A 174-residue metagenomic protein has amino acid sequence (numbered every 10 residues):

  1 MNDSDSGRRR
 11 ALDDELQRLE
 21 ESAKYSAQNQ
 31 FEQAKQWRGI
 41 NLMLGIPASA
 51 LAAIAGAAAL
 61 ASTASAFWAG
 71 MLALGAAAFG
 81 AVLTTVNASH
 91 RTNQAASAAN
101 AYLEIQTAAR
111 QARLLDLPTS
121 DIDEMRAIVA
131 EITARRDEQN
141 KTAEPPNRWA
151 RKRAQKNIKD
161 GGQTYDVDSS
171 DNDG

Functional and structural regions predicted by a protein language model:
M1-P47, V82, V86-G174: Conserved non-transmembrane functional hotspots
M43-N87: Short hydrophobic alpha-helical transmembrane segments
